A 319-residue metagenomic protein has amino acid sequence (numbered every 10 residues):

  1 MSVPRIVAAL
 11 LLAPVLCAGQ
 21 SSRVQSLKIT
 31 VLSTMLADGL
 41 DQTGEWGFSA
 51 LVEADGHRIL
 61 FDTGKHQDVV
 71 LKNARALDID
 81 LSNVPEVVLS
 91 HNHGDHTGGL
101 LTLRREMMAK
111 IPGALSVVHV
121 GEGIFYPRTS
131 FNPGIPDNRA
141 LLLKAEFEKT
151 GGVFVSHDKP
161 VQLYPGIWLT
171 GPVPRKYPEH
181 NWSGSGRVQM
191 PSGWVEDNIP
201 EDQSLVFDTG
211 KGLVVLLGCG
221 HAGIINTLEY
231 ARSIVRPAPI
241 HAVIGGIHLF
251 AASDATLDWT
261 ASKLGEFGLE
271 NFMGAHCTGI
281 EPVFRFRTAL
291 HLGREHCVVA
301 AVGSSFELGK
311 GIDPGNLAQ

Functional and structural regions predicted by a protein language model:
A9-G19: Hydrophobic h-region of N-terminal signal peptides that target proteins for export in Gram-negative bacteria
K28-L77, N198, D202-L217: Conserved beta-strand hairpin/beta-sheet module of binuclear metal-dependent hydrolase folds, prominently
D38-G39, Q67-V69, G94-T97, F125-R128 (+4 more regions): Active-site environment of divalent metal-dependent phosphoester hydrolases
Q42-T43, H57-E86, T102, A109-K110 (+4 more regions): Pre-active-site segment of Zn-dependent metallo-hydrolases
V84-G94: Metallo-beta-lactamase
G123-Q203, V298-G309, G315: Metallo-beta-lactamase
G151, K263-Q319: Binuclear metal-ion centers of metallo-dependent hydrolases, dominated by the metallo-beta-lactamase
N181-G184, M190-P239, G245-H248: Active-site-proximal loop/helix segments of hydrolase catalytic cores
